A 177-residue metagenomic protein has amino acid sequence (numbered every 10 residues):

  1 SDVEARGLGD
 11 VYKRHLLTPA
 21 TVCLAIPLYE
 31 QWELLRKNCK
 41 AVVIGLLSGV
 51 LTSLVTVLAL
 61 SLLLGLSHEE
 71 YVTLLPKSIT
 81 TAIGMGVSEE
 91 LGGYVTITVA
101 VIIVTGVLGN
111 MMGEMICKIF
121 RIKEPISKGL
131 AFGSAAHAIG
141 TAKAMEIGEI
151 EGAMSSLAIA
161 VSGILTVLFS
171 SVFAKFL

Functional and structural regions predicted by a protein language model:
S1-Y12: Single conserved hydrophobic/aromatic residue that forms the stacking wall/gate of nucleotide- or nucleobase-binding
K13-L35, A82: Hydrophobic transmembrane alpha-helices of secondary-active transporters and Na+-translocating membrane complexes
R14, K37-S48, Y71-P76, I126-A131: Cytoplasmic-side transmembrane-helix entry/capping segments in multi-pass membrane proteins
A20, L24, L47-A59, S78 (+2 more regions): Mid-bilayer segments of alpha-helical transmembrane spans in multi-pass integral membrane proteins that mediate
P27-V42, L62-L63, G86-V104, K118-I119 (+1 more regions): Helix-loop-helix hairpins and the membrane-proximal interhelical loops of multi-pass alpha-helical transport proteins
W32-V57, V99-L108, I159-S162: Entry/N-cap segments of selected transmembrane alpha helices and their immediately preceding amphipathic helices
E70-I97, I103-T105, I119, K123-V161: Alpha-helical membrane segments and immediately flanking helix-loop junctions that form or couple to the substrate/ion
L168-L177: Juxtamembrane boundary at the C-terminal end of a transmembrane helix
